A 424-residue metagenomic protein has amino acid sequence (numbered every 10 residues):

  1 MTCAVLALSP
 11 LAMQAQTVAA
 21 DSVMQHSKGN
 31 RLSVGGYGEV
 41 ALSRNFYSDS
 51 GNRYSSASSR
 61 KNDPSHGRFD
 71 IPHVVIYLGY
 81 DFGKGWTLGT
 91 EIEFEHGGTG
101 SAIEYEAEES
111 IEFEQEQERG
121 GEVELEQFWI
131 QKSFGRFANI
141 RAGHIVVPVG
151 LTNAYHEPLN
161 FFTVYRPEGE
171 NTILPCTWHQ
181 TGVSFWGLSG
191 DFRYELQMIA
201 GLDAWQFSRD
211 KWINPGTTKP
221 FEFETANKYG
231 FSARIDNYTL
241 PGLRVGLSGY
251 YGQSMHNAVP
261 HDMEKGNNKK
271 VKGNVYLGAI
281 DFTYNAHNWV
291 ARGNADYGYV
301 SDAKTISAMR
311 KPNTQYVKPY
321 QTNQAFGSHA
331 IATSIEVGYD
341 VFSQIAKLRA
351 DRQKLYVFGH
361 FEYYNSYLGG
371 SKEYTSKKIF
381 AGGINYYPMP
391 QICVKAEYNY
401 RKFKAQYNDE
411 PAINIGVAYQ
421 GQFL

Functional and structural regions predicted by a protein language model:
M1-Y54: N-terminal periplasmic/intermembrane-space "pro-region" immediately following the signal or transit peptide
S27-N45, P64-A204, N227-F231, D236-R244 (+6 more regions): Outer membrane beta-barrel
Y47-P64, G100-E118, D203-F221, H256-K270 (+4 more regions): Solvent-exposed loop segments that connect transmembrane elements
R119, N160, W205, R209-F221 (+3 more regions): Outer-membrane beta-barrel transmembrane domain signature
Q206, W212-A258: Loop-centered beta-sheet repeat module
Y238-G369, Y419: Detector for outer-membrane/organellar transmembrane beta-barrel domains, recognizing the amphipathic beta-strand
I331-F342, K378-Y387, I392-A396: Conserved C-terminal beta-signal and adjacent last beta-strands/turns of outer-membrane beta-barrel proteins
D409-L424: Outer-membrane beta-barrel "beta-signal"
